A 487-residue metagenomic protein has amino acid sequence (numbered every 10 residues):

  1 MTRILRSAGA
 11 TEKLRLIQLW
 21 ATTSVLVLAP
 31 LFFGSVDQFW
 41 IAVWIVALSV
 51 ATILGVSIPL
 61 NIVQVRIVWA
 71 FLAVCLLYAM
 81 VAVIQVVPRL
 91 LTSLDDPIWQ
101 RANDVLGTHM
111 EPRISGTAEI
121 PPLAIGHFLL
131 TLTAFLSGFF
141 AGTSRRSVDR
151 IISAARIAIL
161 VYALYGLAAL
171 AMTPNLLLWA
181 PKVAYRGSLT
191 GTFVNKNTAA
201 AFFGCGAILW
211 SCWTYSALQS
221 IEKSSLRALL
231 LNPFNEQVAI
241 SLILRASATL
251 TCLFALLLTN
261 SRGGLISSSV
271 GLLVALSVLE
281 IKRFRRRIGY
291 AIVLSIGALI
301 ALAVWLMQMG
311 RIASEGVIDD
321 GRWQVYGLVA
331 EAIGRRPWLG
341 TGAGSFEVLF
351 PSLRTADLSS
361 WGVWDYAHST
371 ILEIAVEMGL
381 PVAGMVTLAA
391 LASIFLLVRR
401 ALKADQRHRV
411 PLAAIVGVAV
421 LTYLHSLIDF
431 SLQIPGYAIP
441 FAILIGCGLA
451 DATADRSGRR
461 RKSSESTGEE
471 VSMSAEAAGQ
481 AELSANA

Functional and structural regions predicted by a protein language model:
M1-S35, A42-V56, C75, A79 (+7 more regions): Alpha-helical transmembrane segments of multi-pass inner-membrane proteins
L31, N103-A118, A180-T192, D320 (+2 more regions): Juxtamembrane membrane-water interface segments that cap and precede transmembrane helices
I58-W69: Membrane-helix interface linkers and caps
L72, P88-I120, S216-E222: Membrane-helix boundary/helix-loop-helix interface segments in multi-pass membrane proteins
Q85, N195, W323-W364, I371 (+1 more regions): TM-adjacent membrane-interface loops and short helices in multi-pass inner/ER membrane proteins
V86-A102, A168-A180, M307-S345: Aromatic-rich transmembrane-lumenal/periplasmic boundary elements in polytopic membrane proteins
L178, I221-R227, E315-V317, A454-E469: Short, Lys/Arg-enriched, Gly/Pro-containing loop segments at transmembrane-helix junctions of multi-pass membrane
S463-A487: Long, low-complexity, intrinsically disordered cytosolic termini of multi-pass membrane proteins
